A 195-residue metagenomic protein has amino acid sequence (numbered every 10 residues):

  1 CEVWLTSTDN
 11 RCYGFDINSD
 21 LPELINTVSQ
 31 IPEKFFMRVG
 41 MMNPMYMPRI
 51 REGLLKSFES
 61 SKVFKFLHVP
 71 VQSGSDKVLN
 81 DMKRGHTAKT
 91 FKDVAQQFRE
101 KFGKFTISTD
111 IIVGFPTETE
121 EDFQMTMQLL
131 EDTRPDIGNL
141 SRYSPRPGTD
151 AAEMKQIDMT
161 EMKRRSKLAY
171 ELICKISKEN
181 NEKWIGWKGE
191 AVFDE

Functional and structural regions predicted by a protein language model:
C1-E120: Conserved SAM/AdoMet-binding glycine-rich loop
L24, G53-L54, Q124-Q128, K175-K178: Glycine-rich, charged/polar anion/phosphate-binding loops that engage phosphate groups from diverse ligands
V69, D110, L130, G138 (+1 more regions): Hydrophobic, well-ordered secondary-structure elements that form the walls of internal hydrophobic environments
E121, M125-S166: C-terminal, non-catalytic macromolecule-binding modules
P145, E153-E195: Terminal RNA-binding accessory module
